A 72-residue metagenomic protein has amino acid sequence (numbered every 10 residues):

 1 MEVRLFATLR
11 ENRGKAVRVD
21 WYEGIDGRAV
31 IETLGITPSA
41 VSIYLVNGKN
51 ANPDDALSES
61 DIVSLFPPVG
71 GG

Functional and structural regions predicted by a protein language model:
M1-G71: Ubiquitin-like/PB1-type beta-grasp interaction modules and other compact soluble beta-rich domains
